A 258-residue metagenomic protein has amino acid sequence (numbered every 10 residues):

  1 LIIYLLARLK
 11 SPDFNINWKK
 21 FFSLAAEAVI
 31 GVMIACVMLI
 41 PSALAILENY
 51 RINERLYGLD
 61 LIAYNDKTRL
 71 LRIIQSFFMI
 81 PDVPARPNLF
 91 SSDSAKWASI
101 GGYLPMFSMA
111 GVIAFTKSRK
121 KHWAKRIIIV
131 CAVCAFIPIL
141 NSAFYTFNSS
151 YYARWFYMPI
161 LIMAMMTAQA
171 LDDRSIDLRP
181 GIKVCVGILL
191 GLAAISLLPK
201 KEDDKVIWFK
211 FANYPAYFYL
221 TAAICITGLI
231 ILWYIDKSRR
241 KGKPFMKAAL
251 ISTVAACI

Functional and structural regions predicted by a protein language model:
L1-D13, S99-S108, T116-K117, V133 (+1 more regions): Proteins with a high burden of low-complexity, intrinsically disordered sequence enriched in S/T/G/P/A and R, requiring
I2, R126-T146, S150-I258: Contiguous transmembrane helix-bundle modules in multi-pass membrane proteins
I2-V32, L229: Perimembrane helix-loop-helix junctions
Y4-S11, I34, M38-S42, K117 (+2 more regions): Hydrophobic/aromatic-lined pockets within catalytic cores
L6-R8, F14-I16, Y64-L70, I235 (+1 more regions): Extended hydrophobic/Leu-rich segments
A7-F14, I46, Y50, E54 (+2 more regions): Membrane-interfacial segments
F21-F22, A28-K121, C134, N141-Y145 (+2 more regions): Periplasmic/ER-lumenal interhelical loops and adjacent helix-loop junctions in multi-pass membrane proteins
